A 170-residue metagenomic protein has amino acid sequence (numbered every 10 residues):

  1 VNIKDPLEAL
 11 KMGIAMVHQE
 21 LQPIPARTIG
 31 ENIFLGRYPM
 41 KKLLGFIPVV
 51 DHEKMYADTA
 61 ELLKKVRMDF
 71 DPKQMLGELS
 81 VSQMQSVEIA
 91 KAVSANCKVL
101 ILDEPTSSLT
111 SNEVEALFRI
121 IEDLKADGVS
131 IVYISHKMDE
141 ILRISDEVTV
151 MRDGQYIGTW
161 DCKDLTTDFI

Functional and structural regions predicted by a protein language model:
V1-I170: Glycine-rich phosphate-binding loops of nucleotide-dependent enzymes
